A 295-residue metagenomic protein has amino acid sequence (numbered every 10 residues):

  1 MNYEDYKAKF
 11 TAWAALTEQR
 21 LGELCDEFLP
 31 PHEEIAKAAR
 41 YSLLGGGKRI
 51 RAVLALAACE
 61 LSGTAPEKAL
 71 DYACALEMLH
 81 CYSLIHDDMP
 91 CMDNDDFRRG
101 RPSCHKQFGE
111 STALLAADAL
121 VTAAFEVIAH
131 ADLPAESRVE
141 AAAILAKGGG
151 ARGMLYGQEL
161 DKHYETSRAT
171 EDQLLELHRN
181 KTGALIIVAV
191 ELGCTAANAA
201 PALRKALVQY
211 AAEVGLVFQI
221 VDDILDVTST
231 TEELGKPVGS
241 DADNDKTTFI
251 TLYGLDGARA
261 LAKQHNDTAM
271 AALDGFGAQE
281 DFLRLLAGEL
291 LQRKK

Functional and structural regions predicted by a protein language model:
M1-L21: N-terminal leader/targeting segments and the immediately adjacent pre-domain N-terminus
K9, L16, C25, L29-L273 (+1 more regions): Mg2+-dependent prenyl diphosphate-binding active-site environment of isoprenoid biosynthetic enzymes
K294-K295: Short glycine/threonine-rich loop-to-helix capping motif typified by GTGT followed within a few residues by an Asp-Pro
